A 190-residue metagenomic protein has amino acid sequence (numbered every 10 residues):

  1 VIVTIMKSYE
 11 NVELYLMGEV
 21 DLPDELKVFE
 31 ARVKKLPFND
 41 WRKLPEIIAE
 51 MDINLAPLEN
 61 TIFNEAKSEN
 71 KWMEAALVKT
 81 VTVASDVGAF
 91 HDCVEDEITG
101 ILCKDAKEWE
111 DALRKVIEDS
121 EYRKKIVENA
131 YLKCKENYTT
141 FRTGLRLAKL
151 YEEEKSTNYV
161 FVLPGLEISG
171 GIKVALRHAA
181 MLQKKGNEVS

Functional and structural regions predicted by a protein language model:
V1-E10, H178-L182: Short hydrophobic signal-anchor/transmembrane segments that target glycosyltransferases and glycosylation machinery
G18-E50: Nucleotide-activated donor-binding/catalytic signature segment of Leloir-type glycosyltransferases, i.e., the conserved
V20, E59-T61, V81, G88-A89 (+2 more regions): Flexible glycine-rich beta->alpha loop in the catalytic core of nucleotide-sugar glycosyltransferases
W41-I48, N54-E74, V83-D92: Nucleotide-sugar-dependent
K71, L147, G171-L182: Short amphipathic alpha-helix
D96-K107, K115-S120: Conserved acidic donor-binding segment of nucleotide-sugar-dependent glycosyltransferases
E121-E152: A charged, aromatic-enriched C-terminal amphipathic alpha-helix characteristic of glycosyltransferases across folds
S156-I168: Nucleotide-activated donor-dependent transferases that construct or modify glycoconjugates
